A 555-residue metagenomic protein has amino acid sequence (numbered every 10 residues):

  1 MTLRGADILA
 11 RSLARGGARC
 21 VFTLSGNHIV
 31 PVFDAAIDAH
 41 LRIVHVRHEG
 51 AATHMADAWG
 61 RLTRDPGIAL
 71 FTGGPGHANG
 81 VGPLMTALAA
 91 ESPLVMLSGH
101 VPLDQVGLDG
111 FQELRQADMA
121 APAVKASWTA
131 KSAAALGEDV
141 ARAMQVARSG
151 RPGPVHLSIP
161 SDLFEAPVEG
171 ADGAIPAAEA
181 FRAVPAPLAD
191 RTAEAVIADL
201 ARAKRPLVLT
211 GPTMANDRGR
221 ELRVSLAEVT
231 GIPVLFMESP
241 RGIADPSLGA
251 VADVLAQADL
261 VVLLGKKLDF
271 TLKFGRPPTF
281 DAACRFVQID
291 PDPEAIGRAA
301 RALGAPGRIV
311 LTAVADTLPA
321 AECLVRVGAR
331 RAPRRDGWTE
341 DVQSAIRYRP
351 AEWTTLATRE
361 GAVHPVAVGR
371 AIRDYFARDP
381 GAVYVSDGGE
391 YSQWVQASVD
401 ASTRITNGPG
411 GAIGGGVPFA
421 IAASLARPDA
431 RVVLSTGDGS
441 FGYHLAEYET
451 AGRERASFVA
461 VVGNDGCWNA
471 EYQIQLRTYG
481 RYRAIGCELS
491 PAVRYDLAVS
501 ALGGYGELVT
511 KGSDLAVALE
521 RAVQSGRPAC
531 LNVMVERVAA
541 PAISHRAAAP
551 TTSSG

Functional and structural regions predicted by a protein language model:
M1-R334, S457-A460, T478: N-terminal alpha/beta PP-like core and its mobile active-site loop of ThDP/TPP-dependent enzymes
R4, A134, S158, A171-D172 (+3 more regions): Phosphate/pyrophosphate-binding active-site segments
A6-L9, A14, L24-I37, Q343-D429: Active-site diphosphate/adenylate-binding microenvironment
V32, A166-E169, I296-R298, R347-R349 (+2 more regions): Short acidic/His/Gly/Ser-rich catalytic and metal-binding motifs that mark active-site loops of diverse hydrolases
D57, A117-D118, V224, R370 (+4 more regions): Active-site phosphate/pyrophosphate- and oxyanion-stabilizing loops and adjacent acidic/basic residues in soluble
G60, A147, A227, R373-A377 (+3 more regions): N-terminal cationic-hydrophobic initiation segments that often serve targeting/anchoring roles
L84-T86, M144-Q145, R276, Y375-A377 (+2 more regions): Short amphipathic alpha-helices and their capping/turn segments at secondary-structure boundaries
L97, Q105-Q112, L255, V314 (+2 more regions): Thiamine diphosphate
